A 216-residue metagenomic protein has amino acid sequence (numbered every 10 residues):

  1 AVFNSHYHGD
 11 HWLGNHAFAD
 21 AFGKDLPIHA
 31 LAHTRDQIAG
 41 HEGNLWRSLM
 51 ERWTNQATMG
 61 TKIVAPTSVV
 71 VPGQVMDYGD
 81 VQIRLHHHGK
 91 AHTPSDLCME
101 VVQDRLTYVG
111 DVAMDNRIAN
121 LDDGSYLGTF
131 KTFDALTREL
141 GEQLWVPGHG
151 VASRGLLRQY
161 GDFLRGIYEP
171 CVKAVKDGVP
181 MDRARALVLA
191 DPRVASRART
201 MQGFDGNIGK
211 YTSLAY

Functional and structural regions predicted by a protein language model:
A1-S68, V75, P94: Active-site HxH/HxHxD metal-binding segment of metal-dependent hydrolases
G9, H29, V64, N120-D123 (+3 more regions): Soluble non-cytosolic domains of exported or imported proteins
N15, R35, W46-M50, Y126 (+6 more regions): Extracytoplasmic/secreted envelope proteins and their assembly/folding machinery, especially bacterial periplasmic
G23-D25, A65, D80-Q82, Q103-D104: Short coil/turn connectors at secondary-structure junctions
V64-P72, A119, P147, M201: Proline-rich low-complexity regions
V75, Q82, H86-K173: Metallo-beta-lactamase
R138-L140, S153-Y216: Accessory terminal helices/loops
